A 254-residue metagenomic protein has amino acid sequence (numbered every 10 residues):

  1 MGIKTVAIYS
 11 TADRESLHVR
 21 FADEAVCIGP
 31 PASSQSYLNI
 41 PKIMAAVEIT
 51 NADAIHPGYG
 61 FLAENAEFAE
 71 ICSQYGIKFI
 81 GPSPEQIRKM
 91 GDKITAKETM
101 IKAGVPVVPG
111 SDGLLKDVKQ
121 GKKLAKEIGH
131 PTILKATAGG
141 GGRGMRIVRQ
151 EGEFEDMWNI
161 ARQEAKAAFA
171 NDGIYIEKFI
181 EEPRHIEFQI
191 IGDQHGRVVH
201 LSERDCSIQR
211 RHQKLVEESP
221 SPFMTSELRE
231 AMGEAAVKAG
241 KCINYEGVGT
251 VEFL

Functional and structural regions predicted by a protein language model:
M1-V251: N-terminal beta-alpha lobe that positions the nucleotide/phosphoryl donor in ATP/NTP-coupled carboxylate activation
